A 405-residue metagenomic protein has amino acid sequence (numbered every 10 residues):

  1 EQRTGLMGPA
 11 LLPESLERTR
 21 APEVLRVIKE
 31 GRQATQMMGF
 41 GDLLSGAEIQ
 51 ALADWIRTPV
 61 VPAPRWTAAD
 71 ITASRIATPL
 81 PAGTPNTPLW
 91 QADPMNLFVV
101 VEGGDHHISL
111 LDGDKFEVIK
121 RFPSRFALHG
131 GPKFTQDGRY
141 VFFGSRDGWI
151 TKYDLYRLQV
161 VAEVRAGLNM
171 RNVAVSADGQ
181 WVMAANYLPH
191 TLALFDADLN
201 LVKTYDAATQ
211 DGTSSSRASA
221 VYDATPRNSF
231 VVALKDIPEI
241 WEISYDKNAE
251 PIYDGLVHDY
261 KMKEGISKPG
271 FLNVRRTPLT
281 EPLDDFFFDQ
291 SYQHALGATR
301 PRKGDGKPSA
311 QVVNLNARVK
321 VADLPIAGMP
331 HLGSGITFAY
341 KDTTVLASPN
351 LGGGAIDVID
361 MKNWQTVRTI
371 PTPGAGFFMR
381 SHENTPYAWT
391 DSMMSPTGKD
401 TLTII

Functional and structural regions predicted by a protein language model:
Q2-V61: Extracytoplasmic electron-transfer domains, predominantly the class I c-type cytochrome c fold
P79-P88, L128-K133, N169-A177, S214-Y222 (+3 more regions): Repeated scaffold domains used in trafficking and secretory/extracellular systems, primarily beta-propellers
A92-P94, Q136-D137, A177-D178, T225-R227 (+3 more regions): Residue-level detector of Asp-centered blade-edge/turn motifs that repeat once per structural unit in beta-propeller
H107, T191-L194, P238-S244, G304-V312 (+2 more regions): Structural motif
G113-F116, D154-L158, D196-N200, Y245-N248 (+2 more regions): Short loop/turn segments that connect beta-strands within beta-propeller blades
E117-P123, Q159-V164, L201-G212, P269-T277 (+2 more regions): A short beta-strand motif characteristic of beta-propeller blades
A166-P238, L256-V274: Asp-box/WD-like beta-propeller blade repeats and closely related beta-sheet repeat scaffolds
A375-I405: Loop/turn-rich, solvent-exposed surfaces of beta-rich toroidal or solenoidal domains
